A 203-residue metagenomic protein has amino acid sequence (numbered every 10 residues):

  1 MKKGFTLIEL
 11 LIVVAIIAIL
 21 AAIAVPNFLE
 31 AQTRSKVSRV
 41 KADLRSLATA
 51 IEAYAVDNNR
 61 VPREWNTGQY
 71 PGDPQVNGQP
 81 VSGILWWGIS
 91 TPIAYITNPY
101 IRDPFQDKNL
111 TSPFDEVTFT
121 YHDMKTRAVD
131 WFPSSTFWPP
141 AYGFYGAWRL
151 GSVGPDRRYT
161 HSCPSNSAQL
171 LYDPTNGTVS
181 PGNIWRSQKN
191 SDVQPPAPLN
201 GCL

Functional and structural regions predicted by a protein language model:
K2, R39, Y142-Y145: A generic fold-level signal
K2-L29: N-terminal single-pass transmembrane signal-anchor helix
E9-I16, A53, W148, L171 (+1 more regions): N-terminal hydrophobic or amphipathic segments with adjacent small-residue motifs that include Sec signal peptides
F28-G78: Conserved hydrophobic/amphipathic alpha-helical signal-anchor segments
N58-L203: Low-complexity, acidic interaction segments enriched in glycine
